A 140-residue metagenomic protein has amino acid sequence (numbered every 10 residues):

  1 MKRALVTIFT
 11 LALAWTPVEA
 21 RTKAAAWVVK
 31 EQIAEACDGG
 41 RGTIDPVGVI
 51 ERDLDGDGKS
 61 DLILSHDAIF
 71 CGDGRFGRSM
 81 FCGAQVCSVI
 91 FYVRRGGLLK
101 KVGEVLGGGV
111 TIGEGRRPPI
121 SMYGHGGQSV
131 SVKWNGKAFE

Functional and structural regions predicted by a protein language model:
A4-L13: Sec-dependent N-terminal signal peptides
T16-E140: Beta-propeller-forming repeat regions
